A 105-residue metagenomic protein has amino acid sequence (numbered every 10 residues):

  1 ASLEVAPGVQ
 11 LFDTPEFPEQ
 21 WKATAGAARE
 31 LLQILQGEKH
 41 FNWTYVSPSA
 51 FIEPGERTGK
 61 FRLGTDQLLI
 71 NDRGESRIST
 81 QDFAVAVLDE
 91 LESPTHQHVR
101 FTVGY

Functional and structural regions predicted by a protein language model:
S2-Y105: Oxidoreductase cofactor-interface core, primarily capturing Rossmann-like NAD(P)-dependent enzymes
